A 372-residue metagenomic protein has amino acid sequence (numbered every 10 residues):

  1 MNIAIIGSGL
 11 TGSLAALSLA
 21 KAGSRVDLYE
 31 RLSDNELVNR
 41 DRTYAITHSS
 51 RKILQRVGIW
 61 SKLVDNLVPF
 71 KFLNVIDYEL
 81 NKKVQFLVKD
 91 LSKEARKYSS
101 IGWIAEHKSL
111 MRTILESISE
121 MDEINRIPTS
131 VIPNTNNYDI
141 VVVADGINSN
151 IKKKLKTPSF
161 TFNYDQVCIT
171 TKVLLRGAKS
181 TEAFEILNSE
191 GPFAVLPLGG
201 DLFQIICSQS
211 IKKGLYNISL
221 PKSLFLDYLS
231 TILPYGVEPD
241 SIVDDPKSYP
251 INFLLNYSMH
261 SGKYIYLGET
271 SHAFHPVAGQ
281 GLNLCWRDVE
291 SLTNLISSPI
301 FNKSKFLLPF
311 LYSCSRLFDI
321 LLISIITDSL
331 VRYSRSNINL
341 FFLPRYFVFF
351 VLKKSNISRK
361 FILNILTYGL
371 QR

Functional and structural regions predicted by a protein language model:
I3-A4, S8-F72: Glycine-rich FAD cofactor-binding loop and adjacent beta-loop-alpha segment at the N-terminus of flavoprotein
I6, Y29, A144, L267-E269 (+1 more regions): Active-site flanking residues adjacent to catalytic metal/cofactor-binding acidic residues
K52-R56, K62, N66-L155, F160-T170: Conserved N-terminal helical subregion
L54, V141-P239, V243-P246: Conserved FAD-binding catalytic core of PHBH/FMO-like flavoproteins
E123-I127, G177, I186, D245-L254: Short gly/ser/thr-rich secondary-structure transition/capping motifs
I218-F301: FAD/FMN-dependent oxidoreductases across multiple families
N294-R372: C-terminal helical "tail/cap" subdomain of flavin- and related membrane-associated enzymes
